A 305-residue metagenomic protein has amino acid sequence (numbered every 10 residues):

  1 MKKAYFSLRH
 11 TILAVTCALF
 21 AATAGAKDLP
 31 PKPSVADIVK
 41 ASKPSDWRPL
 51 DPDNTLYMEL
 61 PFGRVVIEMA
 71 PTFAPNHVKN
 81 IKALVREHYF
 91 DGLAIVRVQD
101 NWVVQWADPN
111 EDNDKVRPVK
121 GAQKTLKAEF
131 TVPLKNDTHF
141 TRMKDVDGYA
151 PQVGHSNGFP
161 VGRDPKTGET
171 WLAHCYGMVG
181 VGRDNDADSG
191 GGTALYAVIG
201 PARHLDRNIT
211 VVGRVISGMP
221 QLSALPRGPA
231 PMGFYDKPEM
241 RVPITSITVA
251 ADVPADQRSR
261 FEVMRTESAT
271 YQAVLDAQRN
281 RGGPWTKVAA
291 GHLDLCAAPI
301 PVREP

Functional and structural regions predicted by a protein language model:
M1-K2, A26: Generic cytosolic/nucleocytoplasmic N-terminal low-complexity/intrinsically disordered segments
K2-I12: Bacterial N-terminal signal peptides that target proteins for export
T11-A21: Bacterial N-terminal signal peptides
A24-P305: Cyclophilin-like peptidyl-prolyl cis-trans isomerases
